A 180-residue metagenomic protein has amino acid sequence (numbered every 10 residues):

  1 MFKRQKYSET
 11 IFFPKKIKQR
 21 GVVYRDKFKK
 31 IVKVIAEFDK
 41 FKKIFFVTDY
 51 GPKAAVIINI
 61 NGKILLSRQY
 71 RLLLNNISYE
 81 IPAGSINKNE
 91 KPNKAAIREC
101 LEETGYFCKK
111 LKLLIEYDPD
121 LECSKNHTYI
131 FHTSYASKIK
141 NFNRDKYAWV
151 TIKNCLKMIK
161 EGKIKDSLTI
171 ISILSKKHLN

Functional and structural regions predicted by a protein language model:
M1-F12, I77, K88, E122 (+1 more regions): Nudix hydrolase/Nudix homology domain
K18-A55, I60: Acidic, metal-coordinating catalytic segment for phosphate/diphosphate chemistry, firing primarily on the Nudix
V22, I115-D120: Short, solvent-exposed loop/turn elements at beta->coil junctions and helix N-caps that rim active or binding pockets
K30-K40, D120-I139, A148: Active-site-adjacent beta-strand/loop module that shapes the phosphate/pyrophosphate-binding cleft
D39, I60-K63, Y70, T133-K138 (+2 more regions): Short loop segments at secondary-structure junctions
Y50, A54-R98, K138-F142: Conserved Nudix-box catalytic region and its N-terminal flanking loop in Nudix hydrolases and closely related
L65, E80, K112, I130-H132: Conserved beta-strand segments that form the floor/walls of ligand-binding pockets within enzyme and binding domains
F107-I115: A short coil-to-beta-strand element that immediately follows conserved catalytic motifs
